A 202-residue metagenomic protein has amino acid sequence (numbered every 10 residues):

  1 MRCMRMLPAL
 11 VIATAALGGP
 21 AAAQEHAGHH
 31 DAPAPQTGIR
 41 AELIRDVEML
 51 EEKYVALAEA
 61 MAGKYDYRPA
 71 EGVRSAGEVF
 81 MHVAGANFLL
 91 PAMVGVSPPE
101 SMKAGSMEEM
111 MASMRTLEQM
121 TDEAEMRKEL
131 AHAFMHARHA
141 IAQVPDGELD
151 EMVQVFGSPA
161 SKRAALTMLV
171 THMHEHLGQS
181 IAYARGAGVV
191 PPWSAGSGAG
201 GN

Functional and structural regions predicted by a protein language model:
M1-M6: Positively charged n-region of N-terminal signal peptides that target proteins for export
L7-G18: Bacterial N-terminal signal peptides
G19-A23: Sec/Tat signal peptide C-region and signal peptidase I cleavage site
E25-G38: N-terminal pre-domain segments of enzymes
I44-V55, K64-M111, M152-N202: Short, contiguous alpha-helical
L50, L57, A86, L130-A133 (+1 more regions): Amphipathic alpha-helices that form helix-helix packing interfaces
M111-V153, S161-M173: Acidic/histidine-rich alpha-helical segments that form the ligand environment of transition-metal centers
